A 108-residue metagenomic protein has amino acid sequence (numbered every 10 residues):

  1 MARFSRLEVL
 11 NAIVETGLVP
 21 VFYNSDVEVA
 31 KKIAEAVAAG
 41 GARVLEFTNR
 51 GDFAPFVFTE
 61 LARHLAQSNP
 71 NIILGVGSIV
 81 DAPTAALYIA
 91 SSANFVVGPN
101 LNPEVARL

Functional and structural regions predicted by a protein language model:
M1-P83, L87-S91: Conserved N-terminal beta1-alpha1 strand-loop-helix module at the mouth
P83-L108: Hydrophobic, well-structured mid-protein blocks that either form specific transmembrane helices
